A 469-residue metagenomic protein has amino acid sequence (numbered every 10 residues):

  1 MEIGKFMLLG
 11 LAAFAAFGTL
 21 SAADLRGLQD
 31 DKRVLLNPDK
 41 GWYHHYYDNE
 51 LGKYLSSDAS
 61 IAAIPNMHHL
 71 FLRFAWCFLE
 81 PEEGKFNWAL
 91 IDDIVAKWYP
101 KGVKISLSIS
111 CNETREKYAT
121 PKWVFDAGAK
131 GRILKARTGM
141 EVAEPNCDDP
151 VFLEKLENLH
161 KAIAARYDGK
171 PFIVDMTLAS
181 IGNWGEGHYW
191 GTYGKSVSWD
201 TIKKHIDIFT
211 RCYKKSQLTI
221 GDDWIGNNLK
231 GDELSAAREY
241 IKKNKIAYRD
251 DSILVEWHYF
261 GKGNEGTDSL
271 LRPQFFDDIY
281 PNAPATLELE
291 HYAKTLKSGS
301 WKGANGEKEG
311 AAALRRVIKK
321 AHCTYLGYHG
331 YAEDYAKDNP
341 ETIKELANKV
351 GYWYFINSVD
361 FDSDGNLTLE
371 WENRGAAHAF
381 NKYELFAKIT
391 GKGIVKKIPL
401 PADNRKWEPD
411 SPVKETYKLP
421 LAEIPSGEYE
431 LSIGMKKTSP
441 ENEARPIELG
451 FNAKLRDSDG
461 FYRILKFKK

Functional and structural regions predicted by a protein language model:
M1-L8: Bacterial N-terminal signal peptides that target proteins for export
L9-G18: Bacterial N-terminal signal peptides
F17-D24, M176: Bacterial Sec-dependent signal peptides at the C-terminal "C-region" and cleavage site
D24-V151, P281-K319, C323-A336: N-terminal substrate-binding region of glycoside hydrolase catalytic domains
Y54-S56, G84-I94, L153-A162, K195-D207 (+4 more regions): Well-ordered, non-membrane alpha-helical segments in soluble/globular domains
I94, W98-Y99, I133-K135, M140-T177 (+1 more regions): An active-site-proximal structural segment forming one wall of the substrate-binding cleft that immediately precedes
G182-I206, T219-Y280: Substrate-binding cleft/loops of secretory-pathway carbohydrate-active enzymes
T342-K469: Extracellular/luminal regions of secreted and cell-surface proteins that mediate adhesion/ECM remodeling
